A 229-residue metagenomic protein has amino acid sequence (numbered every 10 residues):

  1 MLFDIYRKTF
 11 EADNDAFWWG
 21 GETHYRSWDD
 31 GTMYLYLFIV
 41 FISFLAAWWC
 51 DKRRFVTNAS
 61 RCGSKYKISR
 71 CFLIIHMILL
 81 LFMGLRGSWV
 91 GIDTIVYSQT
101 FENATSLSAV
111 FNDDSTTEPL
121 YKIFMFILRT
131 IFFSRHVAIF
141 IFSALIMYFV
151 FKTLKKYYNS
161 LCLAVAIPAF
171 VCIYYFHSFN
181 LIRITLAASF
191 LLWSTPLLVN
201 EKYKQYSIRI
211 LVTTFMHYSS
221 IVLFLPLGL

Functional and structural regions predicted by a protein language model:
M1, T9-N14, G21-L79: Start-transfer (signal-anchor) and selected internal transmembrane alpha helices of multi-pass inner/ER membrane
G63, S69, I74, L85-S108: Extracytoplasmic loop-helix module adjacent to an early transmembrane segment
I95-N103, V110-F133: Short hydrophobic/aromatic helix or loop-helix immediately within or flanking a transmembrane segment in polytopic
M125-L128, A138-F149: Transmembrane alpha-helices of multi-pass, membrane-embedded glycan-processing enzymes that use lipid-linked
F151-C172: Transmembrane-helix signature of polytopic, membrane-embedded enzymes that assemble or transfer cell-envelope glycans
Y174, Q205-G228: Membrane-interface alpha helices of multi-pass inner-membrane proteins
S178-T185: Short acidic/glycine- and proline-prone juxtamembrane loop motifs at membrane-interface regions of multi-pass membrane
L191-Q205: Membrane-interface transmembrane helices that cradle and orient dolichyl/undecaprenyl
